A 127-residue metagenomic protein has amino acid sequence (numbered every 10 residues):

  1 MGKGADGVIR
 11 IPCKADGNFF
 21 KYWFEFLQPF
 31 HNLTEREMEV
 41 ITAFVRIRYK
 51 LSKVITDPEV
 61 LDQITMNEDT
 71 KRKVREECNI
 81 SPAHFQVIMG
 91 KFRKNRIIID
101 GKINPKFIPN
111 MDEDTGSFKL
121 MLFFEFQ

Functional and structural regions predicted by a protein language model:
M1-H31: Long, low-complexity, charged/polar intrinsically disordered regions in eukaryotic proteins
G7-V8, M66, I97-D100, P109-N110 (+1 more regions): Intrinsically disordered, low-complexity regulatory regions of eukaryotic nuclear gene-regulatory proteins
N32-L33, I80: Alpha-helical hairpin
E35-D69: Short helix->loop/beta-hairpin flanking segments within DNA-binding domains
E68-R72, G90: Residues within the helices of the helix-turn-helix
R75: The alpha-helix within a helix-turn-helix
I80, F85-K106: A short, conserved structural fragment
M111-Q127: Short, amphipathic alpha-helical interaction segments positioned at domain boundaries
